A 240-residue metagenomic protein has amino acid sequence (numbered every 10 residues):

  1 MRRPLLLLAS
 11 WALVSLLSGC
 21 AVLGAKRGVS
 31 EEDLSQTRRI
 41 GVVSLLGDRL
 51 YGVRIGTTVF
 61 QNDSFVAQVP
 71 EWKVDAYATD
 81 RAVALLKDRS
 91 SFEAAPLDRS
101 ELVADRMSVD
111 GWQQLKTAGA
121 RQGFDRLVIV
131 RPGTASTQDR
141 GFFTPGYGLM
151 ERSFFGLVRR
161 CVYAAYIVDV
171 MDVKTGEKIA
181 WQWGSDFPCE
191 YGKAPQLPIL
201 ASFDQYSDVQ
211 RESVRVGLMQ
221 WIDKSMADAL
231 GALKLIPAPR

Functional and structural regions predicted by a protein language model:
M1-C20: Sec-dependent bacterial lipoprotein signal peptides
C20-D105, K116, A227-R240: A structural "domain/chain start" motif
C20-L50, T134, F155-R240: C-terminal/domain-edge helix-coil "capping" segments
V42, E93-L97, G123-R131, A180: A structural signal for short, well-ordered beta-strand segments and their strand-loop junctions that often border
V53-P70, G148-S153, P195-D208: A solvent-exposed, charged loop/short amphipathic helix patch at secondary-structure junctions
E71-T79, S108-W112, A120-R121, C161 (+3 more regions): Solvent-exposed, acidic/flexible segments
S108-T175: Surface-exposed short loop/turn segments
